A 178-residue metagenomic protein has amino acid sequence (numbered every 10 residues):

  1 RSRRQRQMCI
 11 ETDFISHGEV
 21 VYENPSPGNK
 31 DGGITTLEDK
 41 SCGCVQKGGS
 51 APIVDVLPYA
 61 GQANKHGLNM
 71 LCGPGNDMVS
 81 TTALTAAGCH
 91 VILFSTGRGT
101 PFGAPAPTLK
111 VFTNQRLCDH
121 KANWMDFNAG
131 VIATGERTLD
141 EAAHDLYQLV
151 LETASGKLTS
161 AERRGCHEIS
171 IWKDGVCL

Functional and structural regions predicted by a protein language model:
R1-I10: Single conserved hydrophobic/aromatic residue that forms the stacking wall/gate of nucleotide- or nucleobase-binding
R4, I34-C42, G103-T108, I171-L178: Short glycine/threonine-rich loop-to-helix capping motif typified by GTGT followed within a few residues by an Asp-Pro
R4, P74-M78, H144: Conserved structured core elements
F14-D31, K157-I169: Flexible, glycine/charged-enriched surface loops at secondary-structure junctions
E23-V79: Active-site rim loops that border cofactor/substrate pockets in soluble metabolic enzymes
V56-D119, V131-G135: Hydrophobic alpha-helical bundle architecture
G88-H90, S95, A106, A129 (+1 more regions): Extended hydrophobic packing segments that form well-structured cores
W124: Gly/His-enriched, cation/cofactor- and phosphate-binding structural elements
